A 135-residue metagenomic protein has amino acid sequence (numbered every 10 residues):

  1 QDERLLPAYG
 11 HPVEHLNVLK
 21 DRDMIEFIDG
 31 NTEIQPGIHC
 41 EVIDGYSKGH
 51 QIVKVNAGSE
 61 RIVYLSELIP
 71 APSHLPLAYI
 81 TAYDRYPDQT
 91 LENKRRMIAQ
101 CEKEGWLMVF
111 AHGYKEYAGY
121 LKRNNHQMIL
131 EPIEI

Functional and structural regions predicted by a protein language model:
Q1-V42, E92-R96, C101-G105: Metallo-beta-lactamase
D23, G30, Q51-V53, G119: Residue-level detector of beta-strand structural context in well-folded domains
T32, S47, K115: Residue-level detector of flexible, active-site-proximal loop/helix-junction positions within diverse enzyme catalytic
P36-G37, N56-G58: Short strand-coil-strand connectors
H39-V53: Active-site glycine- and acidic-residue-rich loops that bind and position anionic ligands or nucleotide-like cofactors
I52, G58-I135: Cap/insert and terminal regions of metallo-dependent hydrolase folds
